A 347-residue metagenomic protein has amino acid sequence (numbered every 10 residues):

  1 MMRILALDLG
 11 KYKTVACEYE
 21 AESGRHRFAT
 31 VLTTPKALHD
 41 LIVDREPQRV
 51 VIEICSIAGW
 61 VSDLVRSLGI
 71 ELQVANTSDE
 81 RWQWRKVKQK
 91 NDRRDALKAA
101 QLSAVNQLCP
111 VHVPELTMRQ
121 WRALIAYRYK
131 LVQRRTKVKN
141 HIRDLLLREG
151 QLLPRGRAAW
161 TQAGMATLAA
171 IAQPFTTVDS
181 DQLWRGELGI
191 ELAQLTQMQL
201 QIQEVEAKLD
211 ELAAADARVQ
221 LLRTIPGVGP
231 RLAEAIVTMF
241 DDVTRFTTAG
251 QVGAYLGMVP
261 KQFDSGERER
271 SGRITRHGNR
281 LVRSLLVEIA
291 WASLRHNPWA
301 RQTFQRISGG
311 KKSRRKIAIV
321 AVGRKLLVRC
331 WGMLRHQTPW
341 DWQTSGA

Functional and structural regions predicted by a protein language model:
M2-E20, A99, L131, E234: Gly/Thr-rich phosphate-binding beta-strand-loop-beta motif of the actin/hexokinase/Hsp70
Y12-K36: Short glycine-rich, Thr/Ser-proximal phosphate-binding strand/loop in the N-terminal lobe of ATP-dependent enzymes
T33-R49: Short, basic/hydrophobic alpha-helical segments
V51-V61: Acidic, metal-coordinating catalytic cores used for nucleic-acid/nucleotide bond scission and strand-transfer chemistry
Q73-H112, R119, A123-A126, G164-A169 (+1 more regions): Short alpha-helix plus adjacent loop in nuclease-associated cores
I125-L221: Glycine-rich, often acidic, oxyanion-interacting loops/wings at catalytic, nucleic-acid, or phospho-protein interfaces
L221-T224, P230-K316, T344: Phosphate-backbone recognition surface of nucleic-acid-processing proteins
K311-A347: Basic, amphipathic alpha-helical segments enriched in Lys/Arg and hydrophobic/aromatic residues
